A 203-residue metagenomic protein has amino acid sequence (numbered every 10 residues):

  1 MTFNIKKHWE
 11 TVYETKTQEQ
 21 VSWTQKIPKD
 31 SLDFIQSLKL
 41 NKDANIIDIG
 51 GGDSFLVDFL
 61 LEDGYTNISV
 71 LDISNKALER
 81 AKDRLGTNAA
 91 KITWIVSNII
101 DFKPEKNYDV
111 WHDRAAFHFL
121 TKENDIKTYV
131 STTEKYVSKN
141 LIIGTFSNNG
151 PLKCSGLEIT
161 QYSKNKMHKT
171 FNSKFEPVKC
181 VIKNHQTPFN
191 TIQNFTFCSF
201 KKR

Functional and structural regions predicted by a protein language model:
M1-K106, L120-R203: Class I (Rossmann-like) S-adenosyl-L-methionine-dependent methyltransferase catalytic domain, capturing the SAM-binding
H112: A conserved beta-strand element that flanks and buttresses the S-adenosyl-L-methionine
A115-F119: Short catalytic micro-motifs in class I SAM-dependent methyltransferases
